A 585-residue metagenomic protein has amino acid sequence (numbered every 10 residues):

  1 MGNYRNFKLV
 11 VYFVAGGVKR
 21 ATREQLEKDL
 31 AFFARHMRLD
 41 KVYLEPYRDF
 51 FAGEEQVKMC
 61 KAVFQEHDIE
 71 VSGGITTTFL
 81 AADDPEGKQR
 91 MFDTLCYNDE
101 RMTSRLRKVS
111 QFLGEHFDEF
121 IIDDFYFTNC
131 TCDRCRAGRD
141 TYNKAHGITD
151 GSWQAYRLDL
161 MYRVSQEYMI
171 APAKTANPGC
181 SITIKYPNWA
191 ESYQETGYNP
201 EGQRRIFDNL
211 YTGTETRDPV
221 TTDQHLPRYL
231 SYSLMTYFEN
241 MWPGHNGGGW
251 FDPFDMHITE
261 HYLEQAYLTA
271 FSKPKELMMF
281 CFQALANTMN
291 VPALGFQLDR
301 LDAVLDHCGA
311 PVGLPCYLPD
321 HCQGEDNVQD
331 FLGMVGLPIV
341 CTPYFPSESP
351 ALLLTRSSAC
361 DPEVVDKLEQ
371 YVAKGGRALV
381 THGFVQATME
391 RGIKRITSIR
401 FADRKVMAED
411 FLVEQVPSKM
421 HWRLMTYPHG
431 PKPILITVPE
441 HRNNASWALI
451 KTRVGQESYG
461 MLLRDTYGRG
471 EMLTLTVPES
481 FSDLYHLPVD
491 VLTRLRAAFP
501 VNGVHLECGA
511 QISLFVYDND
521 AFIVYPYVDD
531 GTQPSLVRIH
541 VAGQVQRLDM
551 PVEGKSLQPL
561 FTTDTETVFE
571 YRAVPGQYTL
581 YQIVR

Functional and structural regions predicted by a protein language model:
G2-N3, D29-M37, F51, E55-D68 (+4 more regions): Acidic (Asp/Glu)-rich catalytic clusters
Y4-L9, M37-V42, E66-S72, H116-D118 (+7 more regions): Loop/turn elements at helix/coil->beta-strand transitions in domains of secreted/extracellular proteins
N6-E27, V57-D118, T128-Y142, G151-D159 (+2 more regions): Active-site-adjacent "subsite" loops/lids of carbohydrate-active enzymes
Y12-G17, E45-R48, T76, D123-F125 (+10 more regions): Structural motif
Y12-R20, K41-F51, K88-R107, I148-V164 (+6 more regions): The substrate-binding groove and active-site-proximal loops of carbohydrate-active enzymes, especially glycoside
A21-A31, Q329-S349, R356-A359: A short, well-structured beta->alpha microelement
E45, D84, E115-D118, D123-D124 (+6 more regions): Hydrophobic targeting/anchoring helices
R356-R585: A conserved amphipathic helix/loop scaffold that creates a polar/acidic microenvironment used either to coordinate
